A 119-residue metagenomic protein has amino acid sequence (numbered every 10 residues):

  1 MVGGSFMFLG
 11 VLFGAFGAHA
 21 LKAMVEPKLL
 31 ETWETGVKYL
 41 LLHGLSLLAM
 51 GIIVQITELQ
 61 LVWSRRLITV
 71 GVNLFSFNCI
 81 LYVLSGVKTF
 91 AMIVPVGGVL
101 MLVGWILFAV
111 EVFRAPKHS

Functional and structural regions predicted by a protein language model:
M1-S119: Polytopic transmembrane helical bundles with strong interfacial aromatic enrichment
